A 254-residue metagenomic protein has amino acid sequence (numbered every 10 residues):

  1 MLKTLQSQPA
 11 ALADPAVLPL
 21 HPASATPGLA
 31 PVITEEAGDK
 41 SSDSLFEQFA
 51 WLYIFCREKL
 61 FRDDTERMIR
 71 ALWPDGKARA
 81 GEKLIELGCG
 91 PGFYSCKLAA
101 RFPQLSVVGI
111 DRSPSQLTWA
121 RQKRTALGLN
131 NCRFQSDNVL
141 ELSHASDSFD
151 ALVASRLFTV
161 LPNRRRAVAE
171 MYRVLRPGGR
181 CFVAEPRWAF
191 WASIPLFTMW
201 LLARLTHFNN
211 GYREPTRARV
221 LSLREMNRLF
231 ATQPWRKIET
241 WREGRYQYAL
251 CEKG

Functional and structural regions predicted by a protein language model:
T4, P9-A78, F93-K97, G244: Conserved class I S-adenosyl-L-methionine
K83, G179-R180: Short glycine-centered segments of the SAM/dcSAM-binding site in methyltransferase folds
I85, P91-E141: Class I SAM-dependent methyltransferase SAM/SAH-binding core
L140-L152: A short acidic, Gly/Pro-enriched loop at the edge of an enzyme's catalytic core that lines a small-molecule cofactor
A151-N163: A short SAM/SAH-binding and catalytic strip from SAM-dependent methyltransferases
R165-P177: A short glycine-rich, Lys/Arg-flanked "PGG" loop and its adjoining helix->strand segment in the class I
A184-W241: C-terminal alpha-helical "lid/dimerization" subdomain adjacent to the S-adenosyl-L-methionine
A249-G254: C-terminal lobe and adjacent flexible extensions of AdoMet/dcAdoMet transferase-like proteins
